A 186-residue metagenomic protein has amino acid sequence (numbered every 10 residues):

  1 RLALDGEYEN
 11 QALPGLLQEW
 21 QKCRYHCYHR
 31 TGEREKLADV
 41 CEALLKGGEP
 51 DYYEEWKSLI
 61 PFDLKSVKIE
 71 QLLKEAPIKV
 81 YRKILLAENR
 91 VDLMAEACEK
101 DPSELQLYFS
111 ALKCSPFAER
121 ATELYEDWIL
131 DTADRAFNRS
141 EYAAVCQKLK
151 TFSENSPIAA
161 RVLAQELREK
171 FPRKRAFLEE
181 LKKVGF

Functional and structural regions predicted by a protein language model:
R1-F186: Eukaryote-biased, non-catalytic alpha-solenoid scaffold regions
